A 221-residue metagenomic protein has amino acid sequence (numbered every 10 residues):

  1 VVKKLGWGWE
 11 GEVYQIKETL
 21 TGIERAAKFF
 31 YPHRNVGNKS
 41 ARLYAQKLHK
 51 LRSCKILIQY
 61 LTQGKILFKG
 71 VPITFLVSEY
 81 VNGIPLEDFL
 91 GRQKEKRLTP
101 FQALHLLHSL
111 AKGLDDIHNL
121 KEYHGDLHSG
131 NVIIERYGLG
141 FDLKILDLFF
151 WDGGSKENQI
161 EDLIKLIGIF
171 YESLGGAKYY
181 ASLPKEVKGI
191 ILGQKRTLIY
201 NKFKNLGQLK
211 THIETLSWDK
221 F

Functional and structural regions predicted by a protein language model:
W9-L43: ATP-binding glycine-rich loop module of kinase domains
Q46-L57: Structural motif at the C-terminus of the N-lobe alphaC helix and the adjacent alphaC-beta4 loop of the Hanks-type
Q59-T74: Short beta-strand micro-motifs within the conserved protein kinase catalytic domain, predominantly in the N-lobe
G70-P85: Conserved short submotifs of the Hanks-type protein kinase catalytic core that shape the nucleotide-binding pocket
L86-R97: AlphaC helix of the protein kinase catalytic domain
L106-L107: Activation segment signature within eukaryotic-like protein kinase domains
H118-E135: Catalytic-loop of the protein kinase fold
D142-N201, N205-Q208, H212: C-lobe/activation-segment region of protein kinase-like
